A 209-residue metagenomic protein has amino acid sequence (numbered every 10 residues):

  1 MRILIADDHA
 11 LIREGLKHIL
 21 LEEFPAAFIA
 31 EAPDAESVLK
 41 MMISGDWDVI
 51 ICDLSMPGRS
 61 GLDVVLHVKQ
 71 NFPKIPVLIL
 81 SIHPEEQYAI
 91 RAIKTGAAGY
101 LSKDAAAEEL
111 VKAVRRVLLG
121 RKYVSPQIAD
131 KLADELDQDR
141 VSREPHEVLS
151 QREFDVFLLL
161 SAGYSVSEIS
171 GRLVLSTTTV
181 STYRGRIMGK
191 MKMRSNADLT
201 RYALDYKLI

Functional and structural regions predicted by a protein language model:
I12, P57: The feature encodes the CheY-like receiver
D34, S60-D63: Acidic catalytic/metal-coordinating carboxylates
G45-I51: Active-site beta3 strand of CheY-like receiver
D53, S81: Active-site residues of response regulator receiver
L62-K74: Short amphipathic alpha-helix used as the core "switch/output" element in two-component signaling
Q87-K94, G99-Q151, D155, L208-I209: Short, flexible helix-to-coil linker/hinge segments that flank and couple to helix-turn-helix
R143-T178: Helix-turn-helix DNA-binding segment
S165-D198: Recognition helix of helix-turn-helix DNA-binding domains
